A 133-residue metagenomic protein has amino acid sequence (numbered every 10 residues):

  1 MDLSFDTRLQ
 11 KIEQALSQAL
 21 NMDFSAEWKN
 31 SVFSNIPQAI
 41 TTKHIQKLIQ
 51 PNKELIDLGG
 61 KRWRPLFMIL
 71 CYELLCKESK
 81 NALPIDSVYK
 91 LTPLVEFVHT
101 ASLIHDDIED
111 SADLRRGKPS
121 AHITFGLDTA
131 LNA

Functional and structural regions predicted by a protein language model:
M1-V98, I104, I108-I123: Conserved N-terminal diphosphate/IPP-binding helix and adjacent helical/loop segment of trans-prenyltransferase domains
I123-A133: Multi-pass membrane catalytic core of lipid/isoprenoid biosynthesis enzymes
